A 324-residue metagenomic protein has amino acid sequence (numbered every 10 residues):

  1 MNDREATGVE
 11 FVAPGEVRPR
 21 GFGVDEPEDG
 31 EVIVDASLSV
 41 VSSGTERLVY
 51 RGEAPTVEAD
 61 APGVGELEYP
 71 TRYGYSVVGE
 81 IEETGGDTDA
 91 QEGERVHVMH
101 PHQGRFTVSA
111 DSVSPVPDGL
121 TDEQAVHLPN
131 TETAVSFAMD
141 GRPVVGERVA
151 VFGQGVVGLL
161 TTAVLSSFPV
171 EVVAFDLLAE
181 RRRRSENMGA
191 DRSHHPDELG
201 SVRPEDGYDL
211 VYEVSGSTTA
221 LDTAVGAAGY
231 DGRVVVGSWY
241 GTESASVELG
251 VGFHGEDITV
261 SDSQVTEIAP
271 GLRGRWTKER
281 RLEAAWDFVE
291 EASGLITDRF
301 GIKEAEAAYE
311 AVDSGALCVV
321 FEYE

Functional and structural regions predicted by a protein language model:
N2-R4, W276-E324: C-terminal hydrophobic helical "lid"/dimerization subdomain of Rossmann-like NAD(P)H-dependent oxidoreductases
G23-S76: N-terminal glycine-rich beta->alpha transition that marks the start or flank of a dinucleotide-binding site
V34, V98-M99, V151: A generic structural signal for residues embedded in beta-strands
S76-M99: A glycine-/small-residue-rich N-terminal strand-loop-strand element that serves as the cofactor-binding glycine loop
A90-Q91, P143, A228: Short, well-ordered loop/turn sites that connect or cap secondary structure elements
Q124-D197: Mid-domain Rossmann-like dinucleotide-binding core that forms the NAD(H)/NADP(H) cofactor-binding site
M188-S261: Glycine-rich cofactor phosphate-binding loops and adjacent beta1-alpha1 units of small-molecule cofactor enzyme domains
V247-I296: C-terminal substrate-binding/catalytic core of Rossmann-like NAD(P)-dependent dehydrogenases/reductases
